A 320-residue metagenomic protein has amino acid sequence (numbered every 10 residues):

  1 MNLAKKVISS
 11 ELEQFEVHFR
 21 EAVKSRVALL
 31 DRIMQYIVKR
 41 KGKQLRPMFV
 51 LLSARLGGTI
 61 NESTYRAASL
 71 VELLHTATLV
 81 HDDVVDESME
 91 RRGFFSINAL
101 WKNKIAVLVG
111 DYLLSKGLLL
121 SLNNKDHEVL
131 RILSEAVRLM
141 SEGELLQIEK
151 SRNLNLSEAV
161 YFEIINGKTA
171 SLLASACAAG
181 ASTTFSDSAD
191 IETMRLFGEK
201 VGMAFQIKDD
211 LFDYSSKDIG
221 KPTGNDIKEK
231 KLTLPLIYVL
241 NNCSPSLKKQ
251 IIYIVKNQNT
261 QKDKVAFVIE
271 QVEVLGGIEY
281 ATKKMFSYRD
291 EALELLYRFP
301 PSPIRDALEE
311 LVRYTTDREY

Functional and structural regions predicted by a protein language model:
M1-Y320: All-alpha prenyltransferase/terpene-synthase fold signal
